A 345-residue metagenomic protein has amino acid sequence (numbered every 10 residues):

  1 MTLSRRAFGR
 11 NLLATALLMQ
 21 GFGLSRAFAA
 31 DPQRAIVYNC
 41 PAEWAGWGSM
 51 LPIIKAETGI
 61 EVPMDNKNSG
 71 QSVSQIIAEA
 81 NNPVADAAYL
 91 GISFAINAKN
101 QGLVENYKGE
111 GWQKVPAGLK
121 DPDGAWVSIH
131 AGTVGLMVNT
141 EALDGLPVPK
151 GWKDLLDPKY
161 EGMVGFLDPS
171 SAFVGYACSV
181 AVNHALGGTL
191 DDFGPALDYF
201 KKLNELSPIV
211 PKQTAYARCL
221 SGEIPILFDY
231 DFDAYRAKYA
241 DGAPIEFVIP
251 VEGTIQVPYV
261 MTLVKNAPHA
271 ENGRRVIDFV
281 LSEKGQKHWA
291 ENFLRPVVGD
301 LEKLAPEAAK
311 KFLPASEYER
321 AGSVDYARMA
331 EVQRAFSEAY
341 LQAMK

Functional and structural regions predicted by a protein language model:
M1-M19: N-terminal secretory signal peptides and thylakoid transit peptides that target proteins across membranes
A30-I96: Early extracytoplasmic/lumenal segment of secretory-pathway proteins
C40-G48, V84-E223: Extracytoplasmic ligand-binding site segments that recognize negatively charged/polar headgroups
I92-K99, L220, P225-P244: A ligand-binding cleft/hinge motif common to bilobed small-molecule-binding domains
K114, L197-K202, P208-I209, D241-K265 (+1 more regions): Periplasmic-binding protein-like
G135-A142, V180-A185, V257-A270, H288-W289: A bilobed periplasmic-binding-protein/Venus flytrap-type ligand-binding module shared by bacterial periplasmic
V264-A321: Mature extracytoplasmic/periplasmic domains
E307-K345: Extracellular/periplasmic bilobal clamshell ligand-binding domains
